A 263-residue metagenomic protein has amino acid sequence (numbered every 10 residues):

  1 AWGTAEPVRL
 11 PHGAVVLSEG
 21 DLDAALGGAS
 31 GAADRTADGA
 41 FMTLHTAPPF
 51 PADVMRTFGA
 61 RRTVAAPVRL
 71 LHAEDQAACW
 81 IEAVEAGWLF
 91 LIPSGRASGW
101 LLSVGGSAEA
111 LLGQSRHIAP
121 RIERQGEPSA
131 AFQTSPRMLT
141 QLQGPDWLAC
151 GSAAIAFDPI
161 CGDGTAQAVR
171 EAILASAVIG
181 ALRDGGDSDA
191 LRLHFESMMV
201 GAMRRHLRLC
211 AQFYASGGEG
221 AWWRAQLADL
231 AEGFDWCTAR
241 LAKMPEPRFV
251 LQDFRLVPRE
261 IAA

Functional and structural regions predicted by a protein language model:
A1-L22: Active-site-adjacent segment of FAD-dependent monooxygenases/related oxidoreductases
W2, P93, G151: Pocket-edge structural micro-motifs
V15, W88-F90, W147, C161 (+1 more regions): Tryptophan-centric aromatic hotspots in well-structured domains and transmembrane helices
G20, A24-L139, I155: Predominantly flavin-linked oxidoreductase catalytic cores and closely associated redox partners
A52-D53, P159, R170, R208: Active-site-proximal flexible loops/turns
G106-L193: FAD/FMN-dependent oxidoreductases across multiple families
G180-A263: C-terminal helical "tail/cap" subdomain of flavin- and related membrane-associated enzymes
